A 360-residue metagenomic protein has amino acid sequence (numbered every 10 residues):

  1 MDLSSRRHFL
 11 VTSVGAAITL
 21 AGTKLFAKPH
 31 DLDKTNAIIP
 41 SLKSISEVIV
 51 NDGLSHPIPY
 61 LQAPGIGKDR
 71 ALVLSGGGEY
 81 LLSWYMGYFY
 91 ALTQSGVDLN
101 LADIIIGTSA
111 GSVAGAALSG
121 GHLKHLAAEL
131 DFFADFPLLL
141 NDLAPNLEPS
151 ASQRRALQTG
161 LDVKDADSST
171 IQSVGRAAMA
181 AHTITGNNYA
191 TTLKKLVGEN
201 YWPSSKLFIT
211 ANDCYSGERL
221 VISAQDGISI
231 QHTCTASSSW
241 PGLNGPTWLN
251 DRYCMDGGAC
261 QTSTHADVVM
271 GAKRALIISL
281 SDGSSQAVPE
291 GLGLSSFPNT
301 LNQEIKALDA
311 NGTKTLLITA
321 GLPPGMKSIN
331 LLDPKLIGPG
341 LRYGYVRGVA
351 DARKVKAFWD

Functional and structural regions predicted by a protein language model:
M1-S4: N-terminal secretory signal peptides
L10-I105, A116-D360: Patatin-like phospholipase
G107, G111: Gly/Ala-rich beta-loop-alpha elbow adjacent to hydrolase catalytic centers
